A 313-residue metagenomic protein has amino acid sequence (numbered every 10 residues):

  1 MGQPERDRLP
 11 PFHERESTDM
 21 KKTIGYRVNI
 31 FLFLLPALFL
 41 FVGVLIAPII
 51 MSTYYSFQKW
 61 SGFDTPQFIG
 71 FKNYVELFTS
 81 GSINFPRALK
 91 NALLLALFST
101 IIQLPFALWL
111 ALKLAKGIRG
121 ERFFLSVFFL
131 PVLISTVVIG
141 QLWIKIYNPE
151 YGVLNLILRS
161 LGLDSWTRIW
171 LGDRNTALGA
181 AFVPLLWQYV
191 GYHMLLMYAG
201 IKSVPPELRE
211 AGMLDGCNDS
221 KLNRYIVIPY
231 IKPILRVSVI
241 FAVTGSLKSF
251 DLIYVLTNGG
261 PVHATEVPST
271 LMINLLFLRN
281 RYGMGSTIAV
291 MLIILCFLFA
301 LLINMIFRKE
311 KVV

Functional and structural regions predicted by a protein language model:
E5-D7, P11-G25: Short, Lys/Arg-rich, polar N-terminal cytosolic tail immediately upstream of the first transmembrane signal-anchor
K22-V313: A structural signal for multi-pass alpha-helical bundles of membrane permease subunits that mediate small-molecule
